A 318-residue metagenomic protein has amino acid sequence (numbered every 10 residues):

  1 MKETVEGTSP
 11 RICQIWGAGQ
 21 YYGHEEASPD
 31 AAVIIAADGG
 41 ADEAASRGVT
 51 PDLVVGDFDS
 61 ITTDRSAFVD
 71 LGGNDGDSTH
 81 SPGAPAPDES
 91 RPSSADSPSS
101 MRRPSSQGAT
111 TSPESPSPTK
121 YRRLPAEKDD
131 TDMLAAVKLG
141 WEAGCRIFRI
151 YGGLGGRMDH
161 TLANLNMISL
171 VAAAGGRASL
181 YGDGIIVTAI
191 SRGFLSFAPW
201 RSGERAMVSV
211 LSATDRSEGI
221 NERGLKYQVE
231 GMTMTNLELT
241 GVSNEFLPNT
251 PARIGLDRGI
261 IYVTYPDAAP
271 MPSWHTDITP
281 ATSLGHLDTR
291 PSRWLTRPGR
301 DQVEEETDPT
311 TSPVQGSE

Functional and structural regions predicted by a protein language model:
M1-G73: N-terminal beta-strand-loop-alpha-helix module at the start of alpha/beta ligand-binding or catalytic domains
Y21, L154-H160: Gly/Ser/Thr-rich loops at beta-strand to alpha-helix junctions that form or flank small-molecule/cofactor-binding
A45, W141-G144: Non-catalytic positions within long, well-ordered alpha-helices that form the structural scaffold/packing of enzyme
D70-P118, H286-T289, R300, E305-V314: Intrinsically disordered, low-complexity terminal tails and inter-domain linkers enriched for S/T/G/P/D/E
S112-S115, T119-E142: Short phosphate-binding loop-to-helix
M158-S169: Short Gly/Thr/Asp-enriched flexible loops that form oxyanion-binding sites at enzyme active sites
L170-V187: Short, acidic/small-residue loops that bind anionic groups at enzyme active sites
D183, I190-E318: Long, charged alpha-helical interface segments
